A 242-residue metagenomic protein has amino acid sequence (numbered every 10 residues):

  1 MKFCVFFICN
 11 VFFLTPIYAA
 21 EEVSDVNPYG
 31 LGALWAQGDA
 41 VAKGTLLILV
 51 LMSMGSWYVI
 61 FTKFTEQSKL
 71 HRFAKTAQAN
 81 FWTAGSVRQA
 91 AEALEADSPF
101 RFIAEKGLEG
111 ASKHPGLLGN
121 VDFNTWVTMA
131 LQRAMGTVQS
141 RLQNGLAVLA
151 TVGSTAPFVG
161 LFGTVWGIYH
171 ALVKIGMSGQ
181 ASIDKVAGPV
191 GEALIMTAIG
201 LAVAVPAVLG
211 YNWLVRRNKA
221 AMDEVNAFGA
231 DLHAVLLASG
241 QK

Functional and structural regions predicted by a protein language model:
M1-E21: N-terminal secretory/membrane targeting signals
F12-F13, G153, I199-V203: Hydrophobic alpha-helical transmembrane segments of integral membrane proteins, especially lipid-exposed positions
S24-D25, S68-I183, L209-K242: Predominantly long cytosolic amphipathic alpha-helical stalk/bundle segments
D25-G38, K185: Short, aromatic-rich amphipathic segments at membrane interfaces that lie adjacent to a transmembrane helix or signal
A33-K63: Hydrophobic alpha-helical transmembrane segments
G179-A193: Hydrophobic alpha-helical transmembrane segments and adjacent short intramembrane/lumenal linkers of inner/organellar
A193-L209: Hydrophobic alpha-helical transmembrane segments of polytopic membrane proteins
